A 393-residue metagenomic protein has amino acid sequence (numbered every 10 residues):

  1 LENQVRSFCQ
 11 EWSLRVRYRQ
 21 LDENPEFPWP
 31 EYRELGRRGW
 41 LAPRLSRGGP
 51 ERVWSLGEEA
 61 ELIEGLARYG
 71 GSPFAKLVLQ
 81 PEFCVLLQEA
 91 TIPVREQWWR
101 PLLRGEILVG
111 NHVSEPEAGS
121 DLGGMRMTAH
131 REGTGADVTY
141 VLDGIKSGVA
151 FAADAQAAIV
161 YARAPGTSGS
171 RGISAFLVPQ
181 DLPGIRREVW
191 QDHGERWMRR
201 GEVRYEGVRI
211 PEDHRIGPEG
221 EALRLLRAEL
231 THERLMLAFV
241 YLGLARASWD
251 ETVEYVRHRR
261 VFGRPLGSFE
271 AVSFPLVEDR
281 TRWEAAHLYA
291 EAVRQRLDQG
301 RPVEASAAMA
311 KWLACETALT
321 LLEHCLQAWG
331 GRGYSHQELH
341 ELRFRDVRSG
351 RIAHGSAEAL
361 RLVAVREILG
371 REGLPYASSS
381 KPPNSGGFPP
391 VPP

Functional and structural regions predicted by a protein language model:
L1, R186-E284, G350, K381-P393: Glycine-rich beta->alpha junctions and the first turn(s) of the following alpha-helix
L1-V78, Q97, P101, I368-P393: Amphipathic, small/basic residue-rich leader segments at the start of a protein or domain
V16-E23, R257-R264, R280-L313, L326-Y334: C-terminal helix-coil-helix/basic helical segment that borders enzyme active sites and/or dimer interfaces and provides
E61, W329-P393: Glycine-rich phosphate/cofactor-binding loops in nucleotide/flavin-utilizing enzymes
G71-V94, G119-D121: N-terminal glycine-rich flavin-associated loop
G105-S114: A short, Trp-centered hydrophobic/proline-enriched beta-strand micro-motif
M127-R131: A structural signal for short hydrophobic beta-strand segments in well-ordered beta-sheet cores
V138-T139, D143-R186: A short core secondary-structure module
